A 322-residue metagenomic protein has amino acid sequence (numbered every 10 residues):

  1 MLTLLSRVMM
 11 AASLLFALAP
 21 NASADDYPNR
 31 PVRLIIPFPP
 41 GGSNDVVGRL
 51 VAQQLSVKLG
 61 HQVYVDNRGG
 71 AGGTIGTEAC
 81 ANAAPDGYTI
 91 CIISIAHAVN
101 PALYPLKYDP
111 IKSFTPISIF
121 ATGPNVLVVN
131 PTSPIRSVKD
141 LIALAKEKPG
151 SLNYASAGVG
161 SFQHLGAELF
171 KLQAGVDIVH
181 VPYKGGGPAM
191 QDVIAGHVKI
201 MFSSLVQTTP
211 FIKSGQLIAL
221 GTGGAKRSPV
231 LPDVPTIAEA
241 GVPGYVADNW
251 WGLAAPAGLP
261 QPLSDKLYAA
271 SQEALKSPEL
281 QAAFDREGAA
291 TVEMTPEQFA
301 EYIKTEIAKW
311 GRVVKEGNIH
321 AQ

Functional and structural regions predicted by a protein language model:
M1-L4: N-terminal secretory signal peptides that target proteins for export/translocation
S6-A17: Bacterial N-terminal signal peptides
S23-S113, S151-N153, G175-F202, E293-M294 (+1 more regions): N-terminal (or domain-start) structured segment
N29-P31, Q173, K213, T236-E239 (+1 more regions): An extracytoplasmic/periplasmic, membrane-proximal ligand-sensing/linker region
N82-Y88, A102-P188, I237, W250-A283: Hinge/capping helix and adjacent helix->loop/strand transition within the periplasmic-binding protein
A96-P105, L169-Q173, I200-V234, G311: A ligand-binding cleft/hinge motif common to bilobed small-molecule-binding domains
T122, T208-K276, T305-A308: C-terminal lobe and pocket-closing loops of periplasmic/extracytoplasmic Venus-flytrap solute-binding proteins
